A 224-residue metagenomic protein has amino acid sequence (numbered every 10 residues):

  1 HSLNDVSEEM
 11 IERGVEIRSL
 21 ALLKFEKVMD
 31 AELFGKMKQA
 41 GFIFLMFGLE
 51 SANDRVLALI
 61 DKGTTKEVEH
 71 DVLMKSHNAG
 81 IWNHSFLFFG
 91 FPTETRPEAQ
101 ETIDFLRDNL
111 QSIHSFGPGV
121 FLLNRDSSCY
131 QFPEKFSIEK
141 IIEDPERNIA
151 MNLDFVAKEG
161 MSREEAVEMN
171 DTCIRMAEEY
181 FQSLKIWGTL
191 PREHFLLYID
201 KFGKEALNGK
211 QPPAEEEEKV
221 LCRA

Functional and structural regions predicted by a protein language model:
H1-N83, F89, S112: Conserved SAM/AdoMet-binding glycine-rich loop
I17-S19, F91, K219, A224: Tryptophan-centered motif/residue detector
K27, T93-T102: Active-site glycine- and acidic-residue-rich loops that bind and position anionic ligands or nucleotide-like cofactors
F34-L45, E101-L123: Structural recognition of alpha->loop->beta junctions
M37-K38, G63-T64, T102-D104, P133-F136: Short, hinge-like loop/turn segments at secondary-structure boundaries
R55-I60, F89-P97, N109-V167, L196: Flexible glycine/acidic-rich beta-alpha junction loops that bind and position SAM and/or redox cofactors in anaerobic
R147-A224: Radical SAM enzyme core and accessory elements
